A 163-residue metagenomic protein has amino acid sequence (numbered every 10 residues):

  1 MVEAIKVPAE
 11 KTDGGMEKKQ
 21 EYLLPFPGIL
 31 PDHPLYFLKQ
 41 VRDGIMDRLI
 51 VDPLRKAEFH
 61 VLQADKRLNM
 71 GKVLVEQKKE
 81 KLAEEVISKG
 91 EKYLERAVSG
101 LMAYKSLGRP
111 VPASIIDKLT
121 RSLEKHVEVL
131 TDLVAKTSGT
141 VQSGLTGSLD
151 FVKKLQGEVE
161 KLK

Functional and structural regions predicted by a protein language model:
M1-K163: Long, charged/polar, soluble alpha-helical segments
